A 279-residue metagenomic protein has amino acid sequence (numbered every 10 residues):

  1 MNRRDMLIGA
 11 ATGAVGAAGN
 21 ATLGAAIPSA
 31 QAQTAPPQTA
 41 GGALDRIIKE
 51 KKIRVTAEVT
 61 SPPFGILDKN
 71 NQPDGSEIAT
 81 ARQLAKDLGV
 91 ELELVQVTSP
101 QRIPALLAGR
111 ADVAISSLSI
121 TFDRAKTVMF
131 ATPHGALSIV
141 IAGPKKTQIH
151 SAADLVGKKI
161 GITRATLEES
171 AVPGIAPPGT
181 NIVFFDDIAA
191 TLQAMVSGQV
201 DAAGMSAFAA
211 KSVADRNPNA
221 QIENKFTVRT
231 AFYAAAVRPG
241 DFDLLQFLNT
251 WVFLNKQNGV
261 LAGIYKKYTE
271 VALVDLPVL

Functional and structural regions predicted by a protein language model:
M1-A14, A21: N-terminal secretory signal peptides and thylakoid transit peptides that target proteins across membranes
P37-Q38, I78-D87, K146, A153 (+3 more regions): Extended ligand-binding regions for polar small-molecule ligands
P37-S117: Extracytoplasmic small-molecule ligand-binding "clamshell" domains of the periplasmic binding protein/Venus flytrap
R82, K86, E91-D154, Q221-I222 (+1 more regions): Acidic, polar ligand-binding/catalytic clefts
L94-P104, V183-Q193, R229-A231: Short helix-initiation/N-cap motifs at beta->coil->alpha
Q101-P104, L118-K126, A171-G174, V196-R229: A ligand-binding cleft/hinge motif common to bilobed small-molecule-binding domains
G135-G143, K211-F253, V271-L279: Periplasmic-binding protein-like
L167-F184, I222-N224, F253-L279: Ligand-binding clefts/hinges and TM-proximal coupling segments of bilobed small-molecule sensing domains
